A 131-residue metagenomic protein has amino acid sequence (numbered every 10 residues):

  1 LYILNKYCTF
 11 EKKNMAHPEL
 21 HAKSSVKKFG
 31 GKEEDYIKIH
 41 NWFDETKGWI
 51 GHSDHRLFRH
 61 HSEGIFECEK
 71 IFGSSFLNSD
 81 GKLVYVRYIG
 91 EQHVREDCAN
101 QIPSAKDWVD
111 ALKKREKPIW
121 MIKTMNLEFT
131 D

Functional and structural regions predicted by a protein language model:
Y2-D131: N-terminal membrane-targeting hydrophobic helices
